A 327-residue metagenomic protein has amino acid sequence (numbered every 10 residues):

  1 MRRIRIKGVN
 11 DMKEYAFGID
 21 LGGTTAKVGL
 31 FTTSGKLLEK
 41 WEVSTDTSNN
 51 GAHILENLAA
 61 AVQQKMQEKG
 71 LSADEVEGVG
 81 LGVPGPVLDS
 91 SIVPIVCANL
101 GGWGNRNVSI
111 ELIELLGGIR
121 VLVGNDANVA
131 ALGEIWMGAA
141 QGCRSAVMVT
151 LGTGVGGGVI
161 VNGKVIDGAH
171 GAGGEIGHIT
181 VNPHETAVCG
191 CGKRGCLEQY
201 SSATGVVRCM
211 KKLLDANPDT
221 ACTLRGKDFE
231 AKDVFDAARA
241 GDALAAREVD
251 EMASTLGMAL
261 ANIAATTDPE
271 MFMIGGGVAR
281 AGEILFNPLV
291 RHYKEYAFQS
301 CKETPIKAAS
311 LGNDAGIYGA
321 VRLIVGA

Functional and structural regions predicted by a protein language model:
R2-G78, V87-V93, I110-I119, G133-C143 (+3 more regions): ATP-binding/phosphotransfer module of carbohydrate and carboxylate kinases, centering on a glycine-rich
D20, G80-P84, G124, M148-G154 (+1 more regions): Short beta-strand segments
W41-V43, A98, A169: Short hydrophobic alpha-helix segments
I92-G104: A charged helix-plus-loop insertion that forms the helical arch/lid used to bind and gate nucleic-acid substrates
V123-L132: A glycine-rich, Thr/Ser-enriched phosphate-binding loop motif common to dinucleotide/cofactor-binding enzymes
A131-W136, G157-V159, H178-I179: Adenylate-forming
A172-I176: Structural signature of FAD isoalloxazine-binding scaffolds in flavoprotein oxidoreductases
